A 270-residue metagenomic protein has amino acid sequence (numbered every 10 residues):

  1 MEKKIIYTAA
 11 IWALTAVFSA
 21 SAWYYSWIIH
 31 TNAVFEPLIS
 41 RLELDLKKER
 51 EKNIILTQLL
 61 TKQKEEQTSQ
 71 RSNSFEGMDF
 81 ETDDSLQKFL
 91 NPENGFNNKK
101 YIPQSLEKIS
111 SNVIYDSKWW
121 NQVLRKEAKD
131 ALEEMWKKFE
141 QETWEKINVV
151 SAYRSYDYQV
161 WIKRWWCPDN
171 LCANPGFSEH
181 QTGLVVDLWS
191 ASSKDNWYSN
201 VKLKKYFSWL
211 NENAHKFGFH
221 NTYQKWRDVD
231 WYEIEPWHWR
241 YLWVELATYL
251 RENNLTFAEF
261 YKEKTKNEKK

Functional and structural regions predicted by a protein language model:
M1-L14: N-terminal Sec-pathway targeting helices
Y7, A16, A20-A152, Y156-K270: Extracytoplasmic cell-surface/polysaccharide-interacting catalytic and binding patches
